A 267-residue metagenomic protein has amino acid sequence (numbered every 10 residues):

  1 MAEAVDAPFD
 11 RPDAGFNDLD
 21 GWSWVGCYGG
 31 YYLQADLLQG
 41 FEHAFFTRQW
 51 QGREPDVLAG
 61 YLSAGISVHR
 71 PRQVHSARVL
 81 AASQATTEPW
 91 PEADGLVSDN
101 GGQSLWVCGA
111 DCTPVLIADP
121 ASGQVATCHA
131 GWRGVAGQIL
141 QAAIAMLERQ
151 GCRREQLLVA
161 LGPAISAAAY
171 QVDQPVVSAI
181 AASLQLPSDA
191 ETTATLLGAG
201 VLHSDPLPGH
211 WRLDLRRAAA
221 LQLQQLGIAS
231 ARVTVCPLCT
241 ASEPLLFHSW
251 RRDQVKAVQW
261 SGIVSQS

Functional and structural regions predicted by a protein language model:
M1-S267: Active-site microenvironment for binding and transforming phosphate-containing groups
